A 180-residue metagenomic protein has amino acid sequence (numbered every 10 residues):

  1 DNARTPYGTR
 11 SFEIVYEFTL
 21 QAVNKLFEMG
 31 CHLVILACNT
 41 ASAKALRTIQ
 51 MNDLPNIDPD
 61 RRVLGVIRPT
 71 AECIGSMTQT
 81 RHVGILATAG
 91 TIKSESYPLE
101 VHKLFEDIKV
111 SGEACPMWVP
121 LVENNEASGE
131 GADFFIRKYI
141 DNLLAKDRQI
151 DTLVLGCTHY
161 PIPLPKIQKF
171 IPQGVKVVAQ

Functional and structural regions predicted by a protein language model:
D1-Q180: Non-catalytic structural scaffold of enzyme domains
